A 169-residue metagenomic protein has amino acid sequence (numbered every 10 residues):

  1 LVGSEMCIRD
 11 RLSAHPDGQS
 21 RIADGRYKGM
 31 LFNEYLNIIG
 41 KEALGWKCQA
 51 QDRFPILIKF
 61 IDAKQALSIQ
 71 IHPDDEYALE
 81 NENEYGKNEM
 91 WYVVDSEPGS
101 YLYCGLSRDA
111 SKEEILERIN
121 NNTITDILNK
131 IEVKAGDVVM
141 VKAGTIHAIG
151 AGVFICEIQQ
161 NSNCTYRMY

Functional and structural regions predicted by a protein language model:
L1-I8: Short, small-residue-biased leader/transition segments that mark boundaries at the very start of proteins
R9-G25: Hydrophobic, proline/glycine-rich low-complexity stretches
K59-A63, Y85-P98, C104-R108: Short, conserved beta-strand element in jelly-roll/cupin
I69-H72, V133-A151, Q160: Conserved metal-binding segment of the jelly-roll/cupin
I71-E82: Short active-site loop/helix that positions an aromatic residue
C104-D126, I155-Y169: Double-stranded beta-helix
